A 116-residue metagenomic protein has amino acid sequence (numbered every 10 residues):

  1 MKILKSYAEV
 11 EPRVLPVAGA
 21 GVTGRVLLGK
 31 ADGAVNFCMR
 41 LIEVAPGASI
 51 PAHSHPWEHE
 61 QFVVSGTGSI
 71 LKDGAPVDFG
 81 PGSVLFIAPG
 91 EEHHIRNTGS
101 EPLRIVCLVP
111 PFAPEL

Functional and structural regions predicted by a protein language model:
M1-N36, L116: A short, N-terminal "cap"/entry segment at the start of jelly-roll beta-barrel domains of the cupin/DSBH fold
G24-R25, R40-H55, P89: Conserved short histidine dyad/triad with adjacent acidic residue
D32-V35, V44-A48, S65-T67, P111-E115: Short, charged/polar surface micro-motifs in flexible loops or helix N-caps
L41, E60, A75-D78: Short, surface-exposed secondary-structure edge patches
W57-G68, D73: Glycine- and acidic-residue-biased ligand/ion/polar-headgroup-sensing regions
S69, P89-E115: Ligand-binding loop in jelly-roll beta-barrel domains
G74-P89: Short acidic-glycine-tyrosine-enriched beta hairpin
